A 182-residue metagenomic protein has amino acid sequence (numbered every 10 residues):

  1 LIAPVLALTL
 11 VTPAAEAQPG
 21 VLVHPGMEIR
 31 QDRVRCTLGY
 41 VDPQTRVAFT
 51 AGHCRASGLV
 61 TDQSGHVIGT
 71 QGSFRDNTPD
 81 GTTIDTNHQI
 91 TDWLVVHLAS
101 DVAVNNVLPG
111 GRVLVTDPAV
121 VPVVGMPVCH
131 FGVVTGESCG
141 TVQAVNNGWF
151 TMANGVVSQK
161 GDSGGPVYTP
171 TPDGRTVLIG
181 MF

Functional and structural regions predicted by a protein language model:
L1-A17: Secretory targeting and sorting signals
A17-Q31: Active-site-adjacent loops and short helices of periplasmic peptidoglycan-processing enzymes
G20-L22, P122-V124, G148-M152: Short Pro/Gly-enriched beta-strand edge/turn motifs at strand-loop
R30-N146: Serine endopeptidase catalytic core focused on the charge-relay Asp
T45-G52, T151-M152, G174-F182: Short, well-ordered strand-loop elements centered on a beta-strand within folded domains, enriched for acidic residues
D92, W149-V157: Short, solvent-exposed secondary-structure boundary/capping segments
V157-F182: Catalytic nucleophile loop of clan PA
